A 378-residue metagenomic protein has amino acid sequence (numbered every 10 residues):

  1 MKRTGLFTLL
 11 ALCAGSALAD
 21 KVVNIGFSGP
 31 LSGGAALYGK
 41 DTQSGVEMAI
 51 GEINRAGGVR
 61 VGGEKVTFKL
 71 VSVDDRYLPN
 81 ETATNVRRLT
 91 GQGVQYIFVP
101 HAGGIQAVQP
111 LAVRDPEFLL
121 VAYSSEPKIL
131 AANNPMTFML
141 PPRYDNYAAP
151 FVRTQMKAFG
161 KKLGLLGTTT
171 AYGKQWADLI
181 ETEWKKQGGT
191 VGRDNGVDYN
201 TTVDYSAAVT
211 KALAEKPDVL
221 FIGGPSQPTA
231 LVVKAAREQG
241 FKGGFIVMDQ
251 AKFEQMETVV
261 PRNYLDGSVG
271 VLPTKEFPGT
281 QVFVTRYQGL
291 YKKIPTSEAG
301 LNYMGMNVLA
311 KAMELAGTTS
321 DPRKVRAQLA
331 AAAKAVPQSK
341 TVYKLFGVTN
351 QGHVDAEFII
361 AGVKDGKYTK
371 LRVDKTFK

Functional and structural regions predicted by a protein language model:
C13-A19: Sec/Tat signal peptide C-region and signal peptidase I cleavage site
D20, S44-L70, K186-G189: Signal peptide-proximal N-terminal region of secreted/periplasmic/extracellular or secretory-lumen proteins
V22, L37-D41, V59-A131, L140 (+1 more regions): Beta-alpha junction/loop-to-helix N-cap segments that form part of ligand/metal-binding clefts
G26-E47, V73-P79, L166-K174, P295-L301: Extracytoplasmic "Venus flytrap"
V94-N195, K242-G270: Extracytoplasmic ligand/sensor domains, especially the bilobed periplasmic-binding protein
G103-V113, E215-Q239, A361: Hydrophobic alpha-helical
V233-M304, E314-A316, G362, K370-K378: Extracellular/periplasmic periplasmic-binding protein-like sensory domains
G289-A299, A310-K370: Segments of small-molecule ligand-sensing domains
